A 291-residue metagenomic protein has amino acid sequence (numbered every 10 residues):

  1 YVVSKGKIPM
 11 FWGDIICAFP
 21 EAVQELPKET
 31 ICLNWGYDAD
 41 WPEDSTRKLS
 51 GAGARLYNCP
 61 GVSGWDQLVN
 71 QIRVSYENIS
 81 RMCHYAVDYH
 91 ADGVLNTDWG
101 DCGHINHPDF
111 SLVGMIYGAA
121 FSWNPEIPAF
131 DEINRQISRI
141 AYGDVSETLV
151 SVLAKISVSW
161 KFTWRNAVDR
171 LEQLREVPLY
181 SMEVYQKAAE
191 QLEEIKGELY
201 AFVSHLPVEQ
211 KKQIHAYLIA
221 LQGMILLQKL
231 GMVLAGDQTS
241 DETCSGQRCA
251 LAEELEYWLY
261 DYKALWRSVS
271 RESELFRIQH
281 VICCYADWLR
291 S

Functional and structural regions predicted by a protein language model:
Y1-S291: Substrate-binding groove of N-acetylhexosamine-processing glycoside hydrolases
